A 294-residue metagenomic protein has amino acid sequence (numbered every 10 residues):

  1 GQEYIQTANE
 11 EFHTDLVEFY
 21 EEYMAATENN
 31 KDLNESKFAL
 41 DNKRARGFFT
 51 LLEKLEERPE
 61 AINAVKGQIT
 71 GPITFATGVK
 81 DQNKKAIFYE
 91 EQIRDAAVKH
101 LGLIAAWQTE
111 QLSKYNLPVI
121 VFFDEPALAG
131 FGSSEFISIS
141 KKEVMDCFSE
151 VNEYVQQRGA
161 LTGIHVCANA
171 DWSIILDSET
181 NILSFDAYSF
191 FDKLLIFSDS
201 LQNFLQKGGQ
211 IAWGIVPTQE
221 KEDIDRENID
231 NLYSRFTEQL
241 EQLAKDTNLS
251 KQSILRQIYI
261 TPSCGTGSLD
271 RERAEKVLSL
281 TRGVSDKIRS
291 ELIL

Functional and structural regions predicted by a protein language model:
G1-E90, D177, N181, G209 (+3 more regions): Alpha/beta catalytic barrel-like cores
V17-N29, I104-S113, G159-N169, N203-G209 (+2 more regions): Noncatalytic linker/hinge segments flanking ATPase motor cores
S36-E53, E91-W107, N231-Q239: Glycine-rich anion/phosphate-binding loops
K54, Q111, E150, Y154-R158 (+5 more regions): Alpha-helical structural signal in soluble globular domains
P59-N63, S113-P118, Q157, Q206 (+1 more regions): Short helix-terminating capping/connector loops at secondary-structure junctions
A64-G67, K85-D199, W213, P217-Q219 (+1 more regions): Active-site loop segments of alpha/beta catalytic cores
P72-T74, L128, T218, G265: Short, solvent-exposed loop/turn segments at secondary-structure junctions
N181-L294: Catalytic-face loop-and-helix region of soluble metabolic enzyme cores
